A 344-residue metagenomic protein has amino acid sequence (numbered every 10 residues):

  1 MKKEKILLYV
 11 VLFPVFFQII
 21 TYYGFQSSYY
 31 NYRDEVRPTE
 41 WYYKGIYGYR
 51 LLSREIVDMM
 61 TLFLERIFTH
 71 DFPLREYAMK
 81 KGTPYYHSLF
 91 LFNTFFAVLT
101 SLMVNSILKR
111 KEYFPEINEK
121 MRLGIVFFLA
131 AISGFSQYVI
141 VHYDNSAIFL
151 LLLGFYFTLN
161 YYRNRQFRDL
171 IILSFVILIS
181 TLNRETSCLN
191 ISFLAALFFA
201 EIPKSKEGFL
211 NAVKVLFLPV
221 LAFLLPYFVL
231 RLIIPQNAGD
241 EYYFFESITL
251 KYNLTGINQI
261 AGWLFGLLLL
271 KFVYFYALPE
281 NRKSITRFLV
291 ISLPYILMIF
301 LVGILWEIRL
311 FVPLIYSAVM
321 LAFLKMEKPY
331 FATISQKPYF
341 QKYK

Functional and structural regions predicted by a protein language model:
M1-Q18: Start-transfer (signal-anchor) and selected internal transmembrane alpha helices of multi-pass inner/ER membrane
I19-Y22, P203-P279, S284, P313: Membrane-lumen/periplasm interface segments of specific transmembrane helices in polyprenyl phosphate-linked
I20-R37, K44-I56, M60, I67-P73 (+1 more regions): Extracytoplasmic catalytic/substrate-binding loops of multi-pass membrane glycan-assembly enzymes
M79, T83, H87-F114: Transmembrane-helix motifs of polytopic, lipid-linked glycan transferases
M103, S146-N164, D169-I172, A318-L321: Specific aromatic-rich, kink-prone transmembrane helix
N105-L108, E112, N118-F135: Transmembrane and membrane-interface helices of multi-pass, inner-membrane envelope-modifying transferases
F135-L153, N183, L310-L314: Multi-pass, polyprenyl lipid-linked donor-dependent membrane glycosyltransferases
D169-E185, N190-A196, L221: Membrane-interface alpha helices of multi-pass inner-membrane proteins
